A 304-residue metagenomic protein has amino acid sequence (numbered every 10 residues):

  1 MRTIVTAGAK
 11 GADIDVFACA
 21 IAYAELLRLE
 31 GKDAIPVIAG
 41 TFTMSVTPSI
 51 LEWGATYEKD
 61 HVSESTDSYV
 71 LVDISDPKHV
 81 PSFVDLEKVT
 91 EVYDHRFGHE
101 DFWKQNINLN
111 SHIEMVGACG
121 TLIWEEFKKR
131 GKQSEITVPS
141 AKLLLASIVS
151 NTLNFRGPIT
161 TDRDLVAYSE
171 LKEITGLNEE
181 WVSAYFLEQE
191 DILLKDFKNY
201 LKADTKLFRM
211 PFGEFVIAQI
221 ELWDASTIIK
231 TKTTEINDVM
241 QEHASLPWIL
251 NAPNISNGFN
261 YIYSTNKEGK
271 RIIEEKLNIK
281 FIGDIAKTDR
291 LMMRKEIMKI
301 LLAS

Functional and structural regions predicted by a protein language model:
M1-S304: Replace "Mg2+/Mn2+-dependent" with "divalent metal-dependent
